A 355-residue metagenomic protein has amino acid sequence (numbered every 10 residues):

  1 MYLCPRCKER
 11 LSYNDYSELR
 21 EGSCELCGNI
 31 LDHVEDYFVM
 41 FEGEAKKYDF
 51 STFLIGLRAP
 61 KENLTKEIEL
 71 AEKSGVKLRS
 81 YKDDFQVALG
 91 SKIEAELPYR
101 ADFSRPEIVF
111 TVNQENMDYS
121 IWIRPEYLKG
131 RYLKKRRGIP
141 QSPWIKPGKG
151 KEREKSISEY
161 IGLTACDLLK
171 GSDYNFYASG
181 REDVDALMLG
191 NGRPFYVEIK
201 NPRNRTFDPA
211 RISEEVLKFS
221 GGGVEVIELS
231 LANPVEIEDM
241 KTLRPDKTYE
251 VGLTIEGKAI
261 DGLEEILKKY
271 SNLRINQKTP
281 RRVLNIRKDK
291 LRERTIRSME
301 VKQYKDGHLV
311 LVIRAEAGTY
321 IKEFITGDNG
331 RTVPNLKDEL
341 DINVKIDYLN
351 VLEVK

Functional and structural regions predicted by a protein language model:
M1-K355: Non-catalytic RNA-recognition surface used by pseudouridine synthases
